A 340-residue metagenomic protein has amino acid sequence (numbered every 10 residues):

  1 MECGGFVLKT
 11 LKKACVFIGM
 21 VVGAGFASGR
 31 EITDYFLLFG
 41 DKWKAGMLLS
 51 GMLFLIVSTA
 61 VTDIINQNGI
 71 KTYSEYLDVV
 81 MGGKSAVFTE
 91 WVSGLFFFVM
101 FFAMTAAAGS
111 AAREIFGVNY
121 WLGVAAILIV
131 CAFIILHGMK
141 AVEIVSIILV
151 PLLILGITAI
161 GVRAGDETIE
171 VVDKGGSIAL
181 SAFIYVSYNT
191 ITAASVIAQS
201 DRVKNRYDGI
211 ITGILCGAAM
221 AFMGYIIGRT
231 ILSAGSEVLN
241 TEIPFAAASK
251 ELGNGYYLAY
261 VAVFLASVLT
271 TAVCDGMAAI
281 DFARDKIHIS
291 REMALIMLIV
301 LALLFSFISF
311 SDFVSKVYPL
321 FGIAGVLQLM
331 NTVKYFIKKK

Functional and structural regions predicted by a protein language model:
K9-A27, G94-F97, F101, G161-E167 (+2 more regions): Hydrophobic, membrane-embedded alpha-helices of multi-pass small-molecule transporters
K9-L11, Y35-T62, I211-Y225, V317-V326: Extracellular loop-to-transmembrane helix junctions
F17, L48-S74, T230, A234: Juxtamembrane transmembrane-helix boundary signature
V21-V22, G46-M47, V79-E90, L149-G165 (+4 more regions): Small-residue-rich segments of transmembrane alpha-helices in multi-pass membrane proteins, especially helix faces
A24, F98, V142, P151-G175 (+2 more regions): Hydrophobic alpha-helical segments and their helix-loop junctions in multi-pass secondary transporters
L38-K44, Q67-F97, E114-Y120, F245-V261 (+1 more regions): Transmembrane-helix boundary/entry motifs in multi-pass membrane transporters
S58-T62, I184-Y185, A218-A248: Extracellular/periplasmic helix-exit of transmembrane alpha-helices
M81, A108-A112, V118-A164, V314-T332: Membrane-interface loop-to-helix entry segments
